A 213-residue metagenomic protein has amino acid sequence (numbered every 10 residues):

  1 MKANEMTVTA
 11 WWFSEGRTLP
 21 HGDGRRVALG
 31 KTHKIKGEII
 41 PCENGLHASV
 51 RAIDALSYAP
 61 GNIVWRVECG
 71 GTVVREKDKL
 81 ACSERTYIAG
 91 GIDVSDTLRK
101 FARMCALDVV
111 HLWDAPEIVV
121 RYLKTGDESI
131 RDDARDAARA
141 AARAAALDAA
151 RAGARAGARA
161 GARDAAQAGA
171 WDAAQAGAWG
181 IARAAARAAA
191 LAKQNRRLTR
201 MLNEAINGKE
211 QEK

Functional and structural regions predicted by a protein language model:
M1-K213: Short, glycine-biased loop/turn motifs at secondary-structure junctions and in low-complexity Ser/Thr/Pro-rich termini
